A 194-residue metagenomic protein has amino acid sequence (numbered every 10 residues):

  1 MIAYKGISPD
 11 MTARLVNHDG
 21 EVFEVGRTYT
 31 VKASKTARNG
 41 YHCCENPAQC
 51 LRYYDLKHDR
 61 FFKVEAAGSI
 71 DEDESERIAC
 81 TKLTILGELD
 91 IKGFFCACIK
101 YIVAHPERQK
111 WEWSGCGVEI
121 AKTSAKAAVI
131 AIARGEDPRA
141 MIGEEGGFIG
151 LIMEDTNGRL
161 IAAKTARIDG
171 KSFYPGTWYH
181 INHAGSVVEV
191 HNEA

Functional and structural regions predicted by a protein language model:
M1-A194: Short, glycine-biased loop/turn motifs at secondary-structure junctions and in low-complexity Ser/Thr/Pro-rich termini
